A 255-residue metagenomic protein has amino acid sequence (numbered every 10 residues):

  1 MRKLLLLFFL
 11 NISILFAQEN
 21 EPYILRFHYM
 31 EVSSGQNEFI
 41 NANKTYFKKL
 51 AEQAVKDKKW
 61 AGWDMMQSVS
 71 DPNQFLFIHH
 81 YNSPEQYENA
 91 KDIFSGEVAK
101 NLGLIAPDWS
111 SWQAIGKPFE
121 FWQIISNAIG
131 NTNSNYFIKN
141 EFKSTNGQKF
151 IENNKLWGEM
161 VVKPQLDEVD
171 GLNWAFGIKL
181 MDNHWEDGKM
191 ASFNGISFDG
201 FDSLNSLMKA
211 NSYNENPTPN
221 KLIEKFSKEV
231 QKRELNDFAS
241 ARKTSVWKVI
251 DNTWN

Functional and structural regions predicted by a protein language model:
M1-L4, Q18: Positively charged n-region of N-terminal signal peptides that target proteins for export
K3-S13: Sec-dependent N-terminal signal peptides
A17-K100, L104-N255: Short S/T/G/P-rich N-terminal loop/turn motif that feeds into the first structured element of a domain
